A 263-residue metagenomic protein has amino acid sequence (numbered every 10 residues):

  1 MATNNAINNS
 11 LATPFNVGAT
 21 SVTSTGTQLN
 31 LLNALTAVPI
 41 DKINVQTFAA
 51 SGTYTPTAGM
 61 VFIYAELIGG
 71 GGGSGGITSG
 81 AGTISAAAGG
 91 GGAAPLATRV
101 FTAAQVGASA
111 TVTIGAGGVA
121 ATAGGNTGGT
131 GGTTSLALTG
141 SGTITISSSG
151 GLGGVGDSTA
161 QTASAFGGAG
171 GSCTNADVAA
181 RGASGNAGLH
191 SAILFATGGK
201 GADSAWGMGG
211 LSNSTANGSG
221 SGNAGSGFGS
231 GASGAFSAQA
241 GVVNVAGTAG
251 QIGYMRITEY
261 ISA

Functional and structural regions predicted by a protein language model:
A2-D41: Extracellular repetitive beta-rich solenoid segments
S10-G18, N30-L31, N223-Q239: Right-handed beta-helix
L31, T47, T53, S135 (+2 more regions): Conserved beta-strand positions that form and line the central face of beta-propeller blades
D41-S79, A180-A183, S191-L211, Y254-E259: Beta-rich globular "head" domains
K42, T55-F62, G124-G154: Extended, polar beta-sheet/loop recognition surfaces of beta-rich domains that mediate binding to diverse ligands
T47-A49, T57, L67-L138, A232-I257: Glycine-rich strand-loop-strand elements at beta-sheet edges
S141-N223: Acidic, glycine-rich loop-and-strand cores that form catalytic or ligand-binding grooves in diverse globular domains
I261-A263: Short, charged low-complexity linker/loop segments at the C-terminal edge of domains
